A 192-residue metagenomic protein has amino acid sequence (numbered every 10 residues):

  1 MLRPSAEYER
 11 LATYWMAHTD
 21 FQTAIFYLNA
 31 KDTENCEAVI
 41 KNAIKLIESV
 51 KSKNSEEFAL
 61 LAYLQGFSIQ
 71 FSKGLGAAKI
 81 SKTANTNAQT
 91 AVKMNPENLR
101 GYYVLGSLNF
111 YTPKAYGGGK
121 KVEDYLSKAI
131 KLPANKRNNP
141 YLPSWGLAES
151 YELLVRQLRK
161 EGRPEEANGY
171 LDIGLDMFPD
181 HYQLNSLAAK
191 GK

Functional and structural regions predicted by a protein language model:
E9-L11, N54-E57, N98, L147 (+1 more regions): Residue-level recognition of tetratricopeptide repeat
Q22-D32, A62, F67-G76, Y111-Y116 (+3 more regions): Short coil/turn linking the two alpha-helices of tandem helical-hairpin repeats
N135-K192: Terminal, low-structured helical/coil segments at or just beyond the last alpha-helical repeat
